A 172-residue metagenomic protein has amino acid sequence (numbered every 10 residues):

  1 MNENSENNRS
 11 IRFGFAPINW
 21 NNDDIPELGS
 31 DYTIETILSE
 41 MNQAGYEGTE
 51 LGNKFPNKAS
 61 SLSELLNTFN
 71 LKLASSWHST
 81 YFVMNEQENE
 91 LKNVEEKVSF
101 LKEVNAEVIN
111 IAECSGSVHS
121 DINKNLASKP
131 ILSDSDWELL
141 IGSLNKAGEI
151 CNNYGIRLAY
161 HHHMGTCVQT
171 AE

Functional and structural regions predicted by a protein language model:
E3-P26, K72-T80, S117-A127: N-terminal small/glycine-rich loop or linker at the start of catalytic domains across soluble metabolic enzymes
E3-S10, L38-Q43, P56-S75, K92-E107 (+1 more regions): Acidic (Asp/Glu)-rich catalytic clusters
I11-P17, T49-L51, L73-H78, E107-I111 (+1 more regions): Hydrophobic faces of well-ordered beta-strands that scaffold small-molecule active sites in alpha/beta enzyme cores
N19-T33, G52, T80-L91, K129-W137: Active-site mouth loops of central-metabolism enzymes
L28-S30, S63-L66, N123-L126, E172: Short, glycine/charged-enriched secondary-structure capping and boundary segments
I34, S39-M41, T49-L51: Active-site-flanking structural segment that lines cofactor/substrate pockets
G48-S61, T80-K92, M164-T170: Acidic-and-aromatic substrate-binding clefts and catalytic sites of carbohydrate-active enzymes
E88-E172: Active-site acidic/histidine proton-transfer and metal-coordination neighborhood in alpha/beta enzyme cores
